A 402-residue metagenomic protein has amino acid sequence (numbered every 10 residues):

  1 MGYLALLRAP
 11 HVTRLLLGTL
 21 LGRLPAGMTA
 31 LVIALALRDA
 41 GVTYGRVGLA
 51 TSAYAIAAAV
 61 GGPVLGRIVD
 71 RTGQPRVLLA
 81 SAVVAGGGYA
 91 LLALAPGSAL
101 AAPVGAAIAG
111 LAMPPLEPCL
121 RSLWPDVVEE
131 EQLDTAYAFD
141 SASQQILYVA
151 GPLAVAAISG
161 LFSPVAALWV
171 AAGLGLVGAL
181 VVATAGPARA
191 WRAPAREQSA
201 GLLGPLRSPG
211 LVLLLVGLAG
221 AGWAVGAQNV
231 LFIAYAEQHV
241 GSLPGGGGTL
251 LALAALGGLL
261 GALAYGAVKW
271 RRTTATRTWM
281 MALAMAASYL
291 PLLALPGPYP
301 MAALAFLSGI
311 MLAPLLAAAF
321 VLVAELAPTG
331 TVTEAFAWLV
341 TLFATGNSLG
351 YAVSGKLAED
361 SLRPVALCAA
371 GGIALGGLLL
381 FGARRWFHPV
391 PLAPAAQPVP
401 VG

Functional and structural regions predicted by a protein language model:
G2-A57, P205-L251: Helix-loop boundary and gating motifs at the non-cytosolic
L20, A99-P115, A219, M301-P314: Hydrophobic core of transmembrane alpha-helices in multi-pass small-molecule transporters, especially MFS/SLC-type
G61-Q74, S159, L260-T274, A358: Helix-to-loop junctions at the C-terminal end of transmembrane segments in multipass secondary transporters
V83-G97, A284-P296: C-terminal ends and interior cores of transmembrane alpha-helices in multi-pass membrane transporters/permeases
G105-I146: Cytoplasmic helix-loop-helix junction between adjacent transmembrane helices in 12-TM secondary transporters
P114-V128, F232, P314-A327: Intracellular juxtamembrane helix-capping segments at the cytosolic ends of symmetry-related transmembrane helices
A275-A319: C-terminal transmembrane helical hairpin of 12-TM major facilitator-type secondary transporters
G330-S361: A late C-terminal transmembrane helix in Major Facilitator Superfamily
